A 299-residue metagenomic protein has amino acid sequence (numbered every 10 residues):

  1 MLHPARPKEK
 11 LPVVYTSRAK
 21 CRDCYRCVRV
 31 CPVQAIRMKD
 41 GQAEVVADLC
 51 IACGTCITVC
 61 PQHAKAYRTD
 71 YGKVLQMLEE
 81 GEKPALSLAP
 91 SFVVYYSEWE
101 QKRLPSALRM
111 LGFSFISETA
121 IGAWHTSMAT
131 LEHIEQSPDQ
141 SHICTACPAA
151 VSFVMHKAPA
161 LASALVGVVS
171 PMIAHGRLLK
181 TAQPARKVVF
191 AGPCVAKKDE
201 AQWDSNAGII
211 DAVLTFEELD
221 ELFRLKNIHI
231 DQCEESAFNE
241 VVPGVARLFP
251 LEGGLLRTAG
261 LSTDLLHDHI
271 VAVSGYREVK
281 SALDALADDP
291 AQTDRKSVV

Functional and structural regions predicted by a protein language model:
M1-Y25, G254-G275: A broadly conserved sequence feature marking short terminus-proximal activation segments in nucleic acid-centric
L2-R6, V13-S17, R22-V46, I51 (+2 more regions): Iron-sulfur cluster-binding cysteine motifs and their immediate structural context in ferredoxin-like electron-transfer
R68-V299: Iron-sulfur-associated redox domains of electron-transfer enzymes in respiratory and anaerobic energy metabolism
